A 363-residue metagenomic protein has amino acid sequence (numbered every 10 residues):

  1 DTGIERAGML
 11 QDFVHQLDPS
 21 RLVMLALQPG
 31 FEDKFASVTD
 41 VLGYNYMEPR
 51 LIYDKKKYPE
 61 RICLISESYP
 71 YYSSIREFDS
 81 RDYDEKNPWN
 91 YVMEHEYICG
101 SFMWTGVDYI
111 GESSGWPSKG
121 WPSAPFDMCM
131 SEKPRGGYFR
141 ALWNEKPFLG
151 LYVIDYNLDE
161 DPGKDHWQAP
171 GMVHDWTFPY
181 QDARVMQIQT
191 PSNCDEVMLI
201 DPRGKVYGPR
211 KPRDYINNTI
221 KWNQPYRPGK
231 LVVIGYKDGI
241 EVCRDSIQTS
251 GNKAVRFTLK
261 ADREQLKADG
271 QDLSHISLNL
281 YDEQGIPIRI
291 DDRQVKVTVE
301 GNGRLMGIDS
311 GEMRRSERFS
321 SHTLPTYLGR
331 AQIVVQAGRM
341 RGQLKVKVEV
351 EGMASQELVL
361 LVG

Functional and structural regions predicted by a protein language model:
D1: Active-site groove signature of glycoside hydrolases
A7-M24, K34-T39, R50-Q271, E283-P287: Substrate-binding clefts and catalytic carboxylate motifs of secreted carbohydrate-active enzymes
I200-V206, D238, E283, V299-L305 (+2 more regions): Change "in extracellular beta-sheet-rich domains … of secreted and cell-surface proteins" to "in beta-sheet-rich domains
R210-K211, A254-T258, V297-R314: Short aromatic-acidic-glycine turn motif
I220-Y226, S320-R339: Short, hydrophobic beta-strand segments
R244-G251, A354-G363: Short beta-strand elements
G270-I276, G342: Short, solvent-exposed loop/turn segments enriched in Ser/Thr/Gly
